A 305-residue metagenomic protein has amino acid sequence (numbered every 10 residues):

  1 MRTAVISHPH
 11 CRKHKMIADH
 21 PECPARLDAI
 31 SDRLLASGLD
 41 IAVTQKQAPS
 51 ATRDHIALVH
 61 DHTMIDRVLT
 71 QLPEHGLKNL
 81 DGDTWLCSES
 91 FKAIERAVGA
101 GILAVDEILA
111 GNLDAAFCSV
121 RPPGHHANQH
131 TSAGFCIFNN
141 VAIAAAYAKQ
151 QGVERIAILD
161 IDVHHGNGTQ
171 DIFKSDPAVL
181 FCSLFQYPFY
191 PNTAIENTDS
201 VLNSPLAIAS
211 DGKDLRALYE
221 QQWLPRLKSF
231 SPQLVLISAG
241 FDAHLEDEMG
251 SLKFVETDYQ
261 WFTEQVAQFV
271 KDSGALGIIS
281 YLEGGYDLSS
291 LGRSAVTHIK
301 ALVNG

Functional and structural regions predicted by a protein language model:
M1-G305: HDAC/HDAC-like amidohydrolase catalytic core signature
